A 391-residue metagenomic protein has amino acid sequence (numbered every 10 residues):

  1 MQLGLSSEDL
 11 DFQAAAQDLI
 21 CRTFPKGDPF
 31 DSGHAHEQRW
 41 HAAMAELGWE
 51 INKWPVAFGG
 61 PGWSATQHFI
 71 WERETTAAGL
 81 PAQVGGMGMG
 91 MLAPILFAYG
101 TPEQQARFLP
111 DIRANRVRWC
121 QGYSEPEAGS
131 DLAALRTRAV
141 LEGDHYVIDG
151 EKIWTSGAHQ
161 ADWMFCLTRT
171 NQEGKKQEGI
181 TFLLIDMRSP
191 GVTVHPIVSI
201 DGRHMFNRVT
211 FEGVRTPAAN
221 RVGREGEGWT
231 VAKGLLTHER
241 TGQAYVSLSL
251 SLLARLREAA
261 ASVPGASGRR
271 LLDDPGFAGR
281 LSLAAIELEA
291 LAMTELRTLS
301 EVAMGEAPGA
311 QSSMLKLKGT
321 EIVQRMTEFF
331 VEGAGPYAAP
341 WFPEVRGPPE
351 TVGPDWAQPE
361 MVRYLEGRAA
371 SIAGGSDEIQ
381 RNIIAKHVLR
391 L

Functional and structural regions predicted by a protein language model:
M1-G86, R107-A114, G242, R270 (+2 more regions): Amphipathic, small/basic residue-rich leader segments at the start of a protein or domain
Q2, T66, I70-W71, M91 (+3 more regions): Glycine-rich phosphate/cofactor-binding loops in nucleotide/flavin-utilizing enzymes
L3-S7, V192-L291, A370, K386: Glycine-rich beta->alpha junctions and the first turn(s) of the following alpha-helix
F24-S32, G265-G268, E289-T351: C-terminal helix-coil-helix/basic helical segment that borders enzyme active sites and/or dimer interfaces and provides
V84-E103, G129: N-terminal glycine-rich flavin-associated loop
N115-Y123, L167: A short, Trp-centered hydrophobic/proline-enriched beta-strand micro-motif
T137-V140: A structural signal for short hydrophobic beta-strand segments in well-ordered beta-sheet cores
D144-H145, D149-H195: A short core secondary-structure module
